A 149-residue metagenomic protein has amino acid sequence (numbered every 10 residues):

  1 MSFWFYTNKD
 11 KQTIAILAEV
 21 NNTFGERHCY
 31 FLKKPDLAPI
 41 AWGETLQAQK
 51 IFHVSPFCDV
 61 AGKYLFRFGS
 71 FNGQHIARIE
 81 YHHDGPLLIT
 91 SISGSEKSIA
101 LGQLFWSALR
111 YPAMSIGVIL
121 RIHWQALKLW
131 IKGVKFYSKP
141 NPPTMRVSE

Functional and structural regions predicted by a protein language model:
M1-E149: Mature, function-bearing regions of proteins
